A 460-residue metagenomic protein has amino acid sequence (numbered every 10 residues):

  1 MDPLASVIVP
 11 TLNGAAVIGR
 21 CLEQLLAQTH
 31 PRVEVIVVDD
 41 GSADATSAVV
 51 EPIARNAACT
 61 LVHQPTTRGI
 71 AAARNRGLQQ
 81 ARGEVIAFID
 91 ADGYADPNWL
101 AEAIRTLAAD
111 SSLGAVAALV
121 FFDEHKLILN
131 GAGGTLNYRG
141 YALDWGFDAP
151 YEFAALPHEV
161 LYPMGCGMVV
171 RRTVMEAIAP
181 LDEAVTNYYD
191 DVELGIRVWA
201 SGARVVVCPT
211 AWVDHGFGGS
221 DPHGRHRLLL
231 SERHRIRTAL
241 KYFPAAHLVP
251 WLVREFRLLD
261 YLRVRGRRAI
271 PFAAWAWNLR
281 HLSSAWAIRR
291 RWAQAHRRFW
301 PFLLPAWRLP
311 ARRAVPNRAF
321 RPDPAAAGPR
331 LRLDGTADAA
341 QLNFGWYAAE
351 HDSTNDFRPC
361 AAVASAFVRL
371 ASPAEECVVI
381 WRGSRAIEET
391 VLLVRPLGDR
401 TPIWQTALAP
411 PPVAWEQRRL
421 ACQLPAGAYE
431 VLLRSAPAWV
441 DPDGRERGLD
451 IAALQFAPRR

Functional and structural regions predicted by a protein language model:
M1-L26: N-proximal low-complexity "stem/linker" segments adjacent to membrane-targeting elements
Q24, D39-A48, T66: A conserved acidic beta->alpha catalytic loop
P65-A81, A91: Glycine-rich, basic loop-to-helix element that forms the pyrophosphate-binding segment of sugar-nucleotide handling
I86: Short aromatic/hydrophobic "clamp" motif used to bind/position activated sugar donors
D96-N137, Y141: Conserved donor NDP-sugar-binding/catalytic core segment of glycosyltransferases
A103, L161-A179, E183-W212: A short, conserved alpha-helix in the catalytic core of glycosyltransferases
V205-P310: Active-site-adjacent helix/loop segment of glycosyltransferases that harbors family-specific signature motifs
P316-A374, R382-I387, P437-R460: Glycan-recognition and processing domains
